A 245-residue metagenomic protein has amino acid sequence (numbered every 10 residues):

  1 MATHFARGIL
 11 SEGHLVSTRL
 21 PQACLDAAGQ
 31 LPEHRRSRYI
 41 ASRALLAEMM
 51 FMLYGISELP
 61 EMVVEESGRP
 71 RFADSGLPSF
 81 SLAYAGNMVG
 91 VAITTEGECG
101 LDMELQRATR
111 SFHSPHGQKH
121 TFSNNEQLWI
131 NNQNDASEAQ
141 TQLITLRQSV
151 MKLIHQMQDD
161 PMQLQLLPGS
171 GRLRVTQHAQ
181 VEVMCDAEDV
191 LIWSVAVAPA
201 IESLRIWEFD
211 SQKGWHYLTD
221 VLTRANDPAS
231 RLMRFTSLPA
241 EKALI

Functional and structural regions predicted by a protein language model:
M1-I245: Core catalytic alpha/beta fold that binds nucleotide/phospho-ligands
